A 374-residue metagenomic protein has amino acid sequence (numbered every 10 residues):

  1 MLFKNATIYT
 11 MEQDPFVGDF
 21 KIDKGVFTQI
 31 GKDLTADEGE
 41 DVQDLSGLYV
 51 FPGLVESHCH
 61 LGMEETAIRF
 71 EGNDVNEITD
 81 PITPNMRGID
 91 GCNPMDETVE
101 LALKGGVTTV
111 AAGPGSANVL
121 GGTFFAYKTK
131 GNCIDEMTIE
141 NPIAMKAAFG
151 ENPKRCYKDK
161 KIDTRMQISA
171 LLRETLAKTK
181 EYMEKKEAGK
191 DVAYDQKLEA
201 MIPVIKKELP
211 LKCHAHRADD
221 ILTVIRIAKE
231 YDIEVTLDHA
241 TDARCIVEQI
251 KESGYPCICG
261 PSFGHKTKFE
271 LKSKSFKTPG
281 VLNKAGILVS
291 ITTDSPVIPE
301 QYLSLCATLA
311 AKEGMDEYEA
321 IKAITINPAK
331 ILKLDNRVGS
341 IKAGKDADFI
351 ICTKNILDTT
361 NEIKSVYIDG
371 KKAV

Functional and structural regions predicted by a protein language model:
A6, G25, G47, H58 (+9 more regions): Divalent metal-coordination and catalytic microenvironments
A6-T10, G18, K330, K342-V374: C-terminal cap of metal-dependent C-N hydrolases
I8-G53: Histidine-rich, glycine-flanked metal-binding segment
L48-P114: Metal-associated gating/positioning segment near the N- to mid-region
T66-A67, N73-E77, T83, P210 (+3 more regions): His/Asp/Glu-enriched, well-ordered alpha-helical/loop segment that forms or immediately abuts the divalent-metal
P81-R87, M95-K130, I139-N152, E208-L211 (+2 more regions): Divalent metal-dependent hydrolysis catalytic cores, especially in the metallo-beta-lactamase
A126-R226, E230, K268, P296: Metal-coordinating catalytic core of metallo-dependent amide/deamination hydrolases
A228-V235, K251-I258, G286-L288: Glycine-enriched alpha-helix->loop->beta-strand junction motifs that scaffold or abut catalytic
